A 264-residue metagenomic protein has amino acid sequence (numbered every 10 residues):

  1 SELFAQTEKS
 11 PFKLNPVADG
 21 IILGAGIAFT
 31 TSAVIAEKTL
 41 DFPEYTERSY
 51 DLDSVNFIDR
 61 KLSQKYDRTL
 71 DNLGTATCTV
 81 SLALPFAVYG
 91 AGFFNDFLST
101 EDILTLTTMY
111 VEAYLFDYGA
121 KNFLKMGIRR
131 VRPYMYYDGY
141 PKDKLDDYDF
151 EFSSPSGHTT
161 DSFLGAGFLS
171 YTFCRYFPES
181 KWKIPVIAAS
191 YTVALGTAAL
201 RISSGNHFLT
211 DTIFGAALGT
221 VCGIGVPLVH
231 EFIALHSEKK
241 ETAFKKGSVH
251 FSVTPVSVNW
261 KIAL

Functional and structural regions predicted by a protein language model:
S1-I22, I27, S32-L40, L73 (+1 more regions): Replace "edges of transmembrane helices
Q6, R60-R68, G92-I103: Extended, hydrophobic alpha-helical membrane-active domains that insert into or remodel lipid bilayers
K38-D53: Interfacial/capping segments of alpha-helical transmembrane domains
D53-Y66, Y140-D147: Short membrane-interface loop/juxtamembrane segments of multi-pass integral membrane proteins
F57-A83: Interfacial helix-start motif at the membrane-water boundary
L82-F86, E231: Transmembrane helix recognition focused on a "late"/terminal membrane span
G90-D96, T172-R175: Structural signal for the C-terminal ends of transmembrane alpha-helices and the immediately following loop
N95-A120: Interfacial segments of alpha-helical transmembrane regions
